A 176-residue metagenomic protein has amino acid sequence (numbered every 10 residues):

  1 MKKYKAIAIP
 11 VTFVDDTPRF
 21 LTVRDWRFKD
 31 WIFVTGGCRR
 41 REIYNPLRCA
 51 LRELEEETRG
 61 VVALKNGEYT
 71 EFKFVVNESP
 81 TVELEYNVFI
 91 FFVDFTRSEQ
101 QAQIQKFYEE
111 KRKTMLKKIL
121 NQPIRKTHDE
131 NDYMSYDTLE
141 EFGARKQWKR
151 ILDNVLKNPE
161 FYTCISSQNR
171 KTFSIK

Functional and structural regions predicted by a protein language model:
M1-L21, R39, N87: Conserved N-terminal beta-strand and adjoining loop/helix that marks the start of the Nudix/MutT-like hydrolase domain
Y4-A6, K29, V34, E85-N87 (+1 more regions): Residues that flank catalytic or metal-binding motifs in active/ligand-binding sites
F13-D15, R24-F28, E83, F95: Short, flexible beta-strand-to-coil junctions
T17-E56, G60-A63: Conserved Nudix-box catalytic region and its N-terminal flanking loop in Nudix hydrolases and closely related
T22, V88-I90, Y136: Conserved hydrophobic/aromatic beta-strand scaffold that supports enzyme active sites
R27-W31, Q101-K176: Nudix hydrolase/Nudix homology domain
V61-F74, V82-Y86: A short coil-to-beta-strand element that immediately follows conserved catalytic motifs
F91-S98: Phosphate/ribose-recognition catalytic cores of enzymes acting on nucleotide-derived substrates
